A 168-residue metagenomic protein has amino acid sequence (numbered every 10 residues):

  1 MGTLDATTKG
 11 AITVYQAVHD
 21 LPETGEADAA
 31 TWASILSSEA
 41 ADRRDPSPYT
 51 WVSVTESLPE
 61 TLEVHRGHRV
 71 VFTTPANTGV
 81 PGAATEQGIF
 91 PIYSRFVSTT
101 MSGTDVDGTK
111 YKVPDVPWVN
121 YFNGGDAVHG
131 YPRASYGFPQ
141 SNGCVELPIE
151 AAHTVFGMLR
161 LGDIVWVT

Functional and structural regions predicted by a protein language model:
M1-S34: Short acidic, glycine/serine/threonine-rich helix-capping segments at coil-helix boundaries
M1-T8, S34-I35, E60-V70, G108-K110 (+1 more regions): Short N-terminal helix-initiation segments at or just after the protein's N-terminus
T8, A27, T31, E39 (+4 more regions): A mature extracytoplasmic/lumenal domain signature
I12, L62, P148: Divalent metal-coordination and catalytic microenvironments
P22-E23, A41-P48, L58, A84-I89 (+2 more regions): Exported/periplasmic cell-wall-interacting domains
G25, A30-A33, T74, W118 (+1 more regions): Extracytoplasmic/periplasmic beta-strand context in beta-sandwich domains, especially the cupredoxin/COX2 CuA-binding
L36-P81: A structural motif detector for short, solvent-exposed N-terminal "entry" segments of globular domains
A76-T78, S94, G130: Active-site donor-binding loop signature of nucleotide-sugar glycosyltransferases
